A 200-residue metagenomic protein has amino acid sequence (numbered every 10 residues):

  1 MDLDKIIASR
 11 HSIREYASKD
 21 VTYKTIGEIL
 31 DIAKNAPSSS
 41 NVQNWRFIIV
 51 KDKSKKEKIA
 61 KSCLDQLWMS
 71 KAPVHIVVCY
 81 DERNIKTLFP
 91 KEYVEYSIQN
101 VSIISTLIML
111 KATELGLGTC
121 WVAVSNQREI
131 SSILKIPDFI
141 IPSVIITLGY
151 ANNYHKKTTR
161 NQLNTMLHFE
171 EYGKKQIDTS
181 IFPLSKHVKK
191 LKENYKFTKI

Functional and structural regions predicted by a protein language model:
M1-I200: Acidic, surface-exposed loops and disordered segments
